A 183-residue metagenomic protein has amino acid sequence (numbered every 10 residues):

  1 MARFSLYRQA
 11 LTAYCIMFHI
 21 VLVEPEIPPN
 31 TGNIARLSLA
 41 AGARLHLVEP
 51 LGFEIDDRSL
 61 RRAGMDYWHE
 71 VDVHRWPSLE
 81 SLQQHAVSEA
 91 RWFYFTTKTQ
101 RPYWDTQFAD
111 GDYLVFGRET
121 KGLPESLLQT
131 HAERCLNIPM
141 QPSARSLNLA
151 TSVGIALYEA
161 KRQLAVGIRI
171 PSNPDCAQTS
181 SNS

Functional and structural regions predicted by a protein language model:
M1-S183: Post-transcriptional modification and biogenesis factors for structured RNAs of the translation apparatus
